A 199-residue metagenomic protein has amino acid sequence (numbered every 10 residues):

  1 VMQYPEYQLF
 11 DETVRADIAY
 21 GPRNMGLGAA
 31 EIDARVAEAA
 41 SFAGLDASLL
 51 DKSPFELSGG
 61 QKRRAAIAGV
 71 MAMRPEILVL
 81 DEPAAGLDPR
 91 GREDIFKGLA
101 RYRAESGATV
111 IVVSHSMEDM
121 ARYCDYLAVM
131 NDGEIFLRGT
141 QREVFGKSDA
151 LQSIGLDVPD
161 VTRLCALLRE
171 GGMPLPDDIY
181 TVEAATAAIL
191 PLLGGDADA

Functional and structural regions predicted by a protein language model:
A30-S48: Conserved ABC ATPase "signature" region
S53-L57, Q61: Conserved ABC ATPase signature
I67: Hydrophobic anchor residue at the start of the ABC signature
R74: Conserved catalytic motifs of ABC-family nucleotide-binding domains
L78-D81: Catalytic Walker B motif of ABC-type/P-loop ATPase nucleotide-binding domains
S114-H115: H-loop/switch region of ABC-family ATPase nucleotide-binding domains
